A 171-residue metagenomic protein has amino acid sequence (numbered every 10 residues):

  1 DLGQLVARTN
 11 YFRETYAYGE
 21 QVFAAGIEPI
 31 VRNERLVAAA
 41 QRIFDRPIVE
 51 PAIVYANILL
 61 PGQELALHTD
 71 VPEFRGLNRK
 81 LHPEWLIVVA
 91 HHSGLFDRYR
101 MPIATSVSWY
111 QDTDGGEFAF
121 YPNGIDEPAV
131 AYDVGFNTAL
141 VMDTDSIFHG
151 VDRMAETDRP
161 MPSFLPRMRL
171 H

Functional and structural regions predicted by a protein language model:
D1, V49-A52, Q63, H68 (+2 more regions): Internal, charge-rich low-complexity segments
Q4-R79, V89-F96: Signature of the catalytic double-stranded beta-helix
E34-A38, R100-A104, G135, D145: A structural signal for well-ordered alpha-helical segments within the folded catalytic domains of diverse enzymes
D45-I48, F96-R100, Y110, V130-D133 (+1 more regions): A general structural signal for short secondary-structure junctions and capping/turn motifs
P51-I53, G62-E64, M101-V107, G115 (+2 more regions): Extracellular structured ligand-interaction cores
I58-L60, V71-E73, T105-D112, P122-I125 (+1 more regions): Short, flexible loop/turn elements at secondary-structure junctions
L77-D114: Short, conserved beta-strand element in jelly-roll/cupin
T113-H171: Catalytic core of Fe(II)/2-oxoglutarate
